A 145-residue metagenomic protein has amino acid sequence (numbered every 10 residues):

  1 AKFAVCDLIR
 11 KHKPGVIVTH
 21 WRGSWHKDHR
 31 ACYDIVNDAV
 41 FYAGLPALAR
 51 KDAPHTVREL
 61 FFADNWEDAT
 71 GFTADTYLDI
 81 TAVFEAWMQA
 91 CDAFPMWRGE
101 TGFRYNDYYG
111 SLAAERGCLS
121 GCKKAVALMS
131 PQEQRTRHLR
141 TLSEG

Functional and structural regions predicted by a protein language model:
K2-G145: Metal-dependent de-N-acetylase/amidase catalytic core
